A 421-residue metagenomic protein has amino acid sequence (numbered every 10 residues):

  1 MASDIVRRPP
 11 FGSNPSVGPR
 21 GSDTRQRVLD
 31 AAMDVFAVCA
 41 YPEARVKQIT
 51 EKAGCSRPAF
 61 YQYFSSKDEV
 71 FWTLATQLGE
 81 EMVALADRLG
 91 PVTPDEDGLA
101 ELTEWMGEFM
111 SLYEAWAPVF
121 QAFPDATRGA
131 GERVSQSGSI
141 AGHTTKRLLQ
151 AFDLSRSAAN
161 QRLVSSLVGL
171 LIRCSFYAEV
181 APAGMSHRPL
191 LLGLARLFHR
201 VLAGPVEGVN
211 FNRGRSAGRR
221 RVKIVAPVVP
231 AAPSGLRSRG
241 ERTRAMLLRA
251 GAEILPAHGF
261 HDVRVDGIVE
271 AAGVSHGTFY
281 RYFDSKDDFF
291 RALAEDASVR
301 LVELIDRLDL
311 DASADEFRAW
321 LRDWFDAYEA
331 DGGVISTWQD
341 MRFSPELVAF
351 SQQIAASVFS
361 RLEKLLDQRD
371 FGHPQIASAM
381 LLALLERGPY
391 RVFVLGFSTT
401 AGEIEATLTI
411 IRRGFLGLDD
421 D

Functional and structural regions predicted by a protein language model:
M1-D23, V180, G184, R188 (+2 more regions): N-terminal intrinsically disordered/low-complexity leader segments
T24-A32, I49, L74-L85, R239-G251 (+2 more regions): Generic hydrophobic, amphipathic alpha-helix propensity
R27, V35-E69, M246, I254-D288: Helix-turn-helix
M33-F36, Y41-A44, M82, L102 (+9 more regions): Short, structured motif recognition centered on aromatic/hydrophobic residues
T73, D87-A115, A292, D306-E329: Hydrophobic alpha-helical connector segments
L99-A100, M110-K146, F176, A330-S360: Short secondary-structure transition hinges
L112, Q150, V164-M185, R196-R213 (+2 more regions): Amphipathic C-terminal alpha-helical segment
A130-L154, Q161-S165, P345-F371, Q375-A379 (+2 more regions): Amphipathic alpha-helical packing segments from all-alpha helical-bundle domains
